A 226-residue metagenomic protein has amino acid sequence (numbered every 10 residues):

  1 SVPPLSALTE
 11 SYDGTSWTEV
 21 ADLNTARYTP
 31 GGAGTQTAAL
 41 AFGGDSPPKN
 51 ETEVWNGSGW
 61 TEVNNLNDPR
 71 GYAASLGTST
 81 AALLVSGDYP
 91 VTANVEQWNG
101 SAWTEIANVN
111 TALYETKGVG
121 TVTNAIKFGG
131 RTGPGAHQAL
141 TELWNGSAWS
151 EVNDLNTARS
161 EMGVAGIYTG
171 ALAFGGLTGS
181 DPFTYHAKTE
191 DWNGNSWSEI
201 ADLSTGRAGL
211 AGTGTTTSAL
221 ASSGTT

Functional and structural regions predicted by a protein language model:
S1-T226: Polar, enzyme-active/binding microenvironments
